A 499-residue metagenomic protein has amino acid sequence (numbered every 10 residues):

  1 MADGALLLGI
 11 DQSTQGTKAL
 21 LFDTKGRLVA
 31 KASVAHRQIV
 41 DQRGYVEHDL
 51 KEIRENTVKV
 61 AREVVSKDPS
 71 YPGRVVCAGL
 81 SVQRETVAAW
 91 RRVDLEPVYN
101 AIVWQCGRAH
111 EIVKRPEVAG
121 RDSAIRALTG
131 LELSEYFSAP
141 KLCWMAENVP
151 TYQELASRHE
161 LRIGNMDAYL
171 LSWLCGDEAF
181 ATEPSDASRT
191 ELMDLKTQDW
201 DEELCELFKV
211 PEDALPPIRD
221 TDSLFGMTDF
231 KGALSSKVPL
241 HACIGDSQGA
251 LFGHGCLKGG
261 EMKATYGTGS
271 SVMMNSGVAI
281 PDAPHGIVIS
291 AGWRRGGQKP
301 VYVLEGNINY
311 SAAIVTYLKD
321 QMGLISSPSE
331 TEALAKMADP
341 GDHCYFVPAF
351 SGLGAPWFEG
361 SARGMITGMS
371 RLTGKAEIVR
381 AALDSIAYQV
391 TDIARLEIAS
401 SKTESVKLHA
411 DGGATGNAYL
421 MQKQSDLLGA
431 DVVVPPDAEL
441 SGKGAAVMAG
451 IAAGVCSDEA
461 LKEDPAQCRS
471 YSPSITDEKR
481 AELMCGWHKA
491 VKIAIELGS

Functional and structural regions predicted by a protein language model:
M1-Y99, A127, A233-A242, S425-V432 (+2 more regions): N-terminal glycine/serine-rich phosphate-binding loop of ATP-dependent small-molecule kinases, especially carbohydrate
A2, L7-I10, T24, H110 (+6 more regions): Active-site core segments that coordinate phosphate-bearing ligands/cofactors across diverse enzyme families
G16, R84, L215, V288 (+1 more regions): Short glycine-rich loop/turn motifs
D68-V103, E132-S138, L171-D194, R219 (+1 more regions): Short beta-strand-loop/turn "lid" adjacent to the catalytic site in phosphate-handling enzymes
C106: Carbohydrate-associated surface elements
L207-A214: A structural motif corresponding to the C-terminal end of an alpha-helix and its immediate exit/capping segment
L215-L224, E332-K336: Short linear loop/turn motifs
